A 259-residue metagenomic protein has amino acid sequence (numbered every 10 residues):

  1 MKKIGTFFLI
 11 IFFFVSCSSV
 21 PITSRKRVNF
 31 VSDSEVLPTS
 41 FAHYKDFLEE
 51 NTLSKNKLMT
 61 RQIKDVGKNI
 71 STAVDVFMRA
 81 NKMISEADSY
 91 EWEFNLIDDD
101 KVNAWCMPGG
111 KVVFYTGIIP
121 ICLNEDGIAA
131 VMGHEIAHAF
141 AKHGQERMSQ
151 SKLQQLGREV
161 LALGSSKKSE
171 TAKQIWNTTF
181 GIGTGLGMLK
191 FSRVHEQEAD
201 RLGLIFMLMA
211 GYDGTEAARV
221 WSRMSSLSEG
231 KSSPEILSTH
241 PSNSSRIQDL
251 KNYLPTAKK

Functional and structural regions predicted by a protein language model:
M1-C17: Sec-dependent bacterial lipoprotein signal peptides
C17-K259: A Zn2+-metalloprotease active-site environment signal
